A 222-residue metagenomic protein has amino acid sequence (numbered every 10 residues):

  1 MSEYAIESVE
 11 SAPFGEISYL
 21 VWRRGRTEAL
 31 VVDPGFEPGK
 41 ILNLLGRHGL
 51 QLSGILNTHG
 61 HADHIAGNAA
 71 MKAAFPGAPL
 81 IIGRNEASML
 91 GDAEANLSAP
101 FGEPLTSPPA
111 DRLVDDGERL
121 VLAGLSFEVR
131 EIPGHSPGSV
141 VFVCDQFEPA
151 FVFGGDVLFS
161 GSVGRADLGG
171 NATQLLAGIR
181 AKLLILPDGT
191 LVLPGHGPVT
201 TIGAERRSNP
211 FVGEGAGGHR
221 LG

Functional and structural regions predicted by a protein language model:
S2-H48, V141-G155: Conserved beta-strand hairpin/beta-sheet module of binuclear metal-dependent hydrolase folds, prominently
V9, V114, I132: Hydrophobic residues at beta-strand termini and immediately following loops that shape nucleotide-binding pockets
E16-Y19, K40-N43, A66-N68, D115-D116 (+2 more regions): A generic local structural motif
V21, T58, I132: Conserved S/T- and glycine-rich ATP-binding loop of Class I adenylate-forming
T27, L50, E94-A99, R119 (+1 more regions): Metallo-beta-lactamase
P34, H59, R84, G155-V157 (+1 more regions): Short secondary-structure boundary segments
F36-L125, A150, R207-G217: Active-site HxH/HxHxD metal-binding segment of metal-dependent hydrolases
